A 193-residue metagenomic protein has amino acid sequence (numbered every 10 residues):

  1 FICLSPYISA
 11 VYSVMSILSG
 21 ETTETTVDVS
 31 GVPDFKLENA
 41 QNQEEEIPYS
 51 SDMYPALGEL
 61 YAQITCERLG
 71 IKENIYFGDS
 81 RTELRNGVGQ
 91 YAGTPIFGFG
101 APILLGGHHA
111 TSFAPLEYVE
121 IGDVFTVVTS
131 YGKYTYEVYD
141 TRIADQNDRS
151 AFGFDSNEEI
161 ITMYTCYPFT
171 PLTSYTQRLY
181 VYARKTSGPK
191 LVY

Functional and structural regions predicted by a protein language model:
F1-Y193: Solvent-exposed, non-transmembrane regions of membrane-associated and secreted proteins
